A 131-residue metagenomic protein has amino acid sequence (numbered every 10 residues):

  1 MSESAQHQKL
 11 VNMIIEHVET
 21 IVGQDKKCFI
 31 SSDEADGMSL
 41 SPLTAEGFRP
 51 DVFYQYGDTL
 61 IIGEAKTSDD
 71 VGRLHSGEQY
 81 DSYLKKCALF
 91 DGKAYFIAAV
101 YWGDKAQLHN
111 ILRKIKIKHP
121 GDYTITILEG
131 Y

Functional and structural regions predicted by a protein language model:
S2-K9, K26-D58: Active-site metal-binding core of divalent-cation-utilizing nuclease and nuclease-like domains
S2-N12, D36, P120-G121, T126-G130: Intrinsically disordered, low-complexity Ser/Thr/Pro/Gly-rich regulatory segments
T20-K26, A88-Y95, I115-T126: Structural alpha-beta junctions
D33, K66-T67, V100-G103: Structural motif
T44, D70-R73, G103-K105: Acidic-and-aromatic substrate-binding clefts and catalytic sites of carbohydrate-active enzymes
V52-R73, Y83: Conserved catalytic cores of phosphodiester-cleaving nucleases, focusing on short active-site segments
D70-K93: Basic, amphipathic alpha-helical patches used to engage nucleic acids or provide basic targeting signals, exemplified
I97-Y131: Domain-level recognition of nuclease-like catalytic cores that cleave nucleotide substrates
